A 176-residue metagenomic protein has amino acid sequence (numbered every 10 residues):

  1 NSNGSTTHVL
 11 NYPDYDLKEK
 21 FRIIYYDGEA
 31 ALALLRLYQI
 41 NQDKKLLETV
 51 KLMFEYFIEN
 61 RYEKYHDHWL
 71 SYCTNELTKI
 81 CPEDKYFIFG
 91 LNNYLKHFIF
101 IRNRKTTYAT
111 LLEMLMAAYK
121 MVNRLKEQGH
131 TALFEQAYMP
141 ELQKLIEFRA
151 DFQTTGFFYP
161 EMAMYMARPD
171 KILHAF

Functional and structural regions predicted by a protein language model:
N1-T7, K44-E63, C81, K85-K105 (+1 more regions): Long, well-ordered core segments of solenoidal/helical folds
S2-E55: Solenoidal tandem-repeat scaffolds enriched in leucines and small polar residues
L10, R61, T74: A cross-domain feature marking catalytic cores of carbohydrate-active enzymes and several ubiquitous metabolic/repair
Y15-K18, I99-R102, H130: Short amphipathic alpha-helical segments at helix-loop
E19-Y26, L46, H66, Y86 (+4 more regions): Residue-level preference for long, well-ordered alpha-helices that form the structural scaffold of enzyme catalytic
F21-L32, Y62-Y72, K105-M116, D170-F176: Aromatic- and histidine-enriched alpha-helix N-cap/loop-to-helix transition segments that scaffold the rims
E29-Q42, W69-E83, E113-L133: Well-ordered alpha-helical scaffold segments within catalytic/enzyme domains
T106-F176: CBM-like carbohydrate-recognition segments
